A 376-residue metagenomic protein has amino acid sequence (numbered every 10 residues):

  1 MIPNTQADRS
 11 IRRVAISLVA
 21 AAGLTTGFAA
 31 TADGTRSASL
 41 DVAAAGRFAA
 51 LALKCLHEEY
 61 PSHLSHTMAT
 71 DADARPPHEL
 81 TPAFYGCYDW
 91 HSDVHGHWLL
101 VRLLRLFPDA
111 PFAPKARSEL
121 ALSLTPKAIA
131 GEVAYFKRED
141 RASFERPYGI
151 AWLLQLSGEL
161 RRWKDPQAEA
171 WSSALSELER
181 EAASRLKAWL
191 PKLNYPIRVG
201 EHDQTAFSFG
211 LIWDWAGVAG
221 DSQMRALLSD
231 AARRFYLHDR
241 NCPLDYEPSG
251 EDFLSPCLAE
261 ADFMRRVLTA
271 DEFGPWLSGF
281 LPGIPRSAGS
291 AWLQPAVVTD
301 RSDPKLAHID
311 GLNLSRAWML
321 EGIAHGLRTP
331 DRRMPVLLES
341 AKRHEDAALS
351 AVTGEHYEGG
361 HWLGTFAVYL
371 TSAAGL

Functional and structural regions predicted by a protein language model:
M1-S10: N-terminal secretory signal peptides that target proteins for export/translocation
S10-I16: N-terminal export leaders
I16-T26: Bacterial N-terminal signal peptides
G34-Y85: Low-complexity, Ser/Thr/Pro/Gly-enriched N-terminal "stalk/linker" regions
R36-L40, A50-K54, V94-A110, A151-Q167 (+4 more regions): Well-ordered alpha-helical scaffold segments within catalytic/enzyme domains
S37-V42, H78-V94, A134-A151, K192-T205 (+4 more regions): Solvent-exposed loop and edge beta-strand segments that line ligand/cofactor-binding and catalytic clefts
V94, L103-A219: Extended ligand-binding groove/face enriched in aromatic
G217-W362: Long, repeat-rich segments with strong aromatic
